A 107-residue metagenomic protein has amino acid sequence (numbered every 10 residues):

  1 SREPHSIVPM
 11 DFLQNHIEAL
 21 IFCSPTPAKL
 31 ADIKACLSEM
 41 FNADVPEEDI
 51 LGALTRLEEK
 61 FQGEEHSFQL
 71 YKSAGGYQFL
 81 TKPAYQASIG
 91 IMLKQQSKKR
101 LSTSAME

Functional and structural regions predicted by a protein language model:
S1-I7: Intrinsic disorder/low-complexity segments
P9-H16, L101-A105: N-terminal positioning helix adjacent to the helix-turn-helix/winged-helix DNA-binding module
D11-P27, A31: Positively charged, polyanion-binding regions of nucleic-acid-associated proteins
I17, I50-L51: N-proximal, solvent-exposed amphipathic alpha-helical segments enriched in charged/polar residues
F22-T26, M40, K99: Short helix-capping/hinge SLiMs at alpha-helix to coil transitions
D32-C36: A short acidic, leucine-rich amphipathic alpha-helix
S38-I50: Short, positively charged loop/turn segments that connect secondary-structure elements
T55-E107: Short basic alpha-helical hairpin corresponding to helix-turn-helix/winged-helix-like nucleic-acid-binding
